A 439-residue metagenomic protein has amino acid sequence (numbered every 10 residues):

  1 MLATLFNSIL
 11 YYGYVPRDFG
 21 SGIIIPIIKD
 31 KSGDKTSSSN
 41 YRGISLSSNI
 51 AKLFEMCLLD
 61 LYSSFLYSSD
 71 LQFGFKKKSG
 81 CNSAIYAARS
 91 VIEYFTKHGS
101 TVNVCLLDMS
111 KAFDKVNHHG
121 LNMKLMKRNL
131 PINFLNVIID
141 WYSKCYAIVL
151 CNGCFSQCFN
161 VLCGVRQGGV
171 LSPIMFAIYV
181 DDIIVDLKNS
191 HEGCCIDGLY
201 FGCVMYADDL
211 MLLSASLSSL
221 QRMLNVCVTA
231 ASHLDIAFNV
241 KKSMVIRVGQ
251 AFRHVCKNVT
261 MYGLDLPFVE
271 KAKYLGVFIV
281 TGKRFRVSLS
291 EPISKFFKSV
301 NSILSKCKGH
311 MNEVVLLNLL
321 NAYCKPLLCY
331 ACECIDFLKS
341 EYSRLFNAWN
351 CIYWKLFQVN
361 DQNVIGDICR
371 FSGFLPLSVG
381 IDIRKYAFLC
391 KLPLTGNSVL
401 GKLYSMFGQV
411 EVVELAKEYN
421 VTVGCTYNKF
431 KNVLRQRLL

Functional and structural regions predicted by a protein language model:
M1, L5-S8, I44, L61 (+16 more regions): Alpha-helical recognition domains of nuclear gene-regulatory proteins
M1-I178: Conserved pre-catalytic core of RNA-dependent polymerases
M1-T4, S45, N49, L53 (+19 more regions): Acidic, Ser/Thr-rich intrinsically disordered and amphipathic helical segments
L58-F73, M175-A207, M211-L213, L220: Active-site palm subdomain of RNA-directed nucleic acid polymerases
K111-R128, C203-H233, V248-Q250, T281-F285: Catalytic palm subdomain of template-directed nucleic-acid polymerases, centered on the conserved carboxylate motif
G153, A237-K271: Short, conserved micro-motifs composed of acidic
A207, N239-M244, V248-Q250, K273-P393: Non-catalytic, peripheral interaction segments enriched in hydrophobic/basic residues
D361, I368-L439: Acidic catalytic cores of enzymes that act on phosphate-bearing nucleotides/polynucleotides
